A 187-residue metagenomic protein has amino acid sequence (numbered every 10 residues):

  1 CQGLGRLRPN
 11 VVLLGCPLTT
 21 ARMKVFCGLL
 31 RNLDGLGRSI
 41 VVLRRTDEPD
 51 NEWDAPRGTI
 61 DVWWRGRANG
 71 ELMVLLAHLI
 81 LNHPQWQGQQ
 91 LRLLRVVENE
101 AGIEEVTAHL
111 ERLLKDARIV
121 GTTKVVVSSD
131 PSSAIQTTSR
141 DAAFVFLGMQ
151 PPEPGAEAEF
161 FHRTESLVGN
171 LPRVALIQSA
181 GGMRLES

Functional and structural regions predicted by a protein language model:
C1-S187: Membrane-embedded alpha-helical bundles that form conduits across membranes
